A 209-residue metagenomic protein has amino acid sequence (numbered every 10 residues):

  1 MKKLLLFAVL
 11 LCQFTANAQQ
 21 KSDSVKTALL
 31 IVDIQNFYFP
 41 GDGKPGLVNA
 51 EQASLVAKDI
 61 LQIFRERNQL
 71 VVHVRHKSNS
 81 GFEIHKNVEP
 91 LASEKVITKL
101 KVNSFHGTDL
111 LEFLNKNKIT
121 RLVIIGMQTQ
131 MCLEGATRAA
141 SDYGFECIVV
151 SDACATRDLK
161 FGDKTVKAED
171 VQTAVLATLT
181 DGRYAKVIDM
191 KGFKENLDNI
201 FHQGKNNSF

Functional and structural regions predicted by a protein language model:
M1-K21: Bacterial Sec-dependent N-terminal signal peptides
V9, P40-G43, L133, D158-L159: Active-site-proximal flexible loops/turns
Q19-A28, L55-D59, E66-R67, S78-F209: Active-site-adjacent betaalpha module
I31-G41: Active-site histidine-acidic residue metal-binding/catalytic motifs, centered on HxH/HExxH-like signatures
G43-A50, K164-T165: Short glycine-enriched, charge-decorated loop/helix-capping segments at active-site entrances that position
P45, L61, L70-R75: N-terminal carbohydrate-binding/catalytic regions of secreted carbohydrate-active enzymes
N49-A50, H73, K99-V102: Short, flexible loop segments at the rims of nucleotide/cofactor-binding pockets, characterized by
